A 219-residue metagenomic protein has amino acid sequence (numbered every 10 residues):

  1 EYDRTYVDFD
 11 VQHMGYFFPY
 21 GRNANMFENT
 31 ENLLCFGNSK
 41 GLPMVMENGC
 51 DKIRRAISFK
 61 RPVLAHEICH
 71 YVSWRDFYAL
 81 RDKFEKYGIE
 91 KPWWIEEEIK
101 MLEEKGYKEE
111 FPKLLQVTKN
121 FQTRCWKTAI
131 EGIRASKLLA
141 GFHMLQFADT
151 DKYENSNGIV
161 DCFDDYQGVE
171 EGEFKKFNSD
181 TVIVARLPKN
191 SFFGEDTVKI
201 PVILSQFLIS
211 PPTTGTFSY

Functional and structural regions predicted by a protein language model:
E1-D161: Substrate-binding/catalytic cleft of secreted carbohydrate-active enzymes, primarily glycoside hydrolases
M46-E47, I183-A185: Extracytoplasmic loops and strand-loop junctions of Gram-negative outer membrane beta-barrel proteins
E103-Y107, Q116, F163, K175-S179 (+1 more regions): Short amphipathic alpha-helical segments, especially helix-boundary/capping motifs
N157-E171: Short acidic, glycine/proline-enriched helix-loop-strand junctions
G168-V182: Proline/serine/threonine-rich low-complexity linkers at boundaries of modular beta-sandwich domains
L187-F192: Short beta-strand segments of immunoglobulin-like
E195-Y219: Beta-strand-rich binding/interaction modules
